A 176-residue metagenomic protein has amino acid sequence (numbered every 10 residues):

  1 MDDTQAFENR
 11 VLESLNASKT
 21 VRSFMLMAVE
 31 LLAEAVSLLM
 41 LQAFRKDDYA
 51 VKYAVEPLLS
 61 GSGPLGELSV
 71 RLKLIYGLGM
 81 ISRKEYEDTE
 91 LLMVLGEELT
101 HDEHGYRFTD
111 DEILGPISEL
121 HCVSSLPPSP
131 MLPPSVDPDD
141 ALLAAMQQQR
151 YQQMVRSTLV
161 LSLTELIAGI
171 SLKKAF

Functional and structural regions predicted by a protein language model:
M1-F176: Amphipathic alpha-helical interface elements
